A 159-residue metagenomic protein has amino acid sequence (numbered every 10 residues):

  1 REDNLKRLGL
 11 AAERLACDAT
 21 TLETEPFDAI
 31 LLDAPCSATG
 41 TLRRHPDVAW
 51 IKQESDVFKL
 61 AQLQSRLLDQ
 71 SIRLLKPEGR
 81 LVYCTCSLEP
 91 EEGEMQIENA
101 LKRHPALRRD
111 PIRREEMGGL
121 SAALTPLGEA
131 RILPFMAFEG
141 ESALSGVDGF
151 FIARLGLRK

Functional and structural regions predicted by a protein language model:
R1-K159: S-adenosylmethionine
